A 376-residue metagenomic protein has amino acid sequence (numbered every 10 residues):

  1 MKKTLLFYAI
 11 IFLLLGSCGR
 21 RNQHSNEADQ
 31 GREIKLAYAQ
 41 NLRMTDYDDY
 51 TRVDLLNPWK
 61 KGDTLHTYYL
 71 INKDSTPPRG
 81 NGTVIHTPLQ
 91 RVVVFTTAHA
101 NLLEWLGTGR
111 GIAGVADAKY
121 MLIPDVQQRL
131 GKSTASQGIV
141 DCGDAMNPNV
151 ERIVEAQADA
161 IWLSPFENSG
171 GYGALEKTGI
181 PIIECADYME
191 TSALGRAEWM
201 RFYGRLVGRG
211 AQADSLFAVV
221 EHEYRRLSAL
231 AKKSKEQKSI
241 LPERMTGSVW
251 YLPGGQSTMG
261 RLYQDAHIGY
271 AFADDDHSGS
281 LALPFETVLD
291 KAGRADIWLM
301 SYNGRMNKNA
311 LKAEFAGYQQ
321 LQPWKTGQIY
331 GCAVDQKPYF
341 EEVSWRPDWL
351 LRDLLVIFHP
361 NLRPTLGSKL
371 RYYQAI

Functional and structural regions predicted by a protein language model:
M1-N26, L354: Bacterial Sec-dependent N-terminal signal peptides
C18-A100, Q212-L241, K325, P338 (+2 more regions): Bacterial Sec-exported substrate-binding components of ABC uptake systems
T51, L55, W59-T64, Y69-V154 (+1 more regions): A short, structured surface patch at a secondary-structure boundary
G82, T87-R91, N101-L102, G138-D144 (+6 more regions): Second-shell loop/turn segments in exported
T96, E190-S215, M300-I376: Structured C-terminal subdomain patch of bacterial secreted/periplasmic proteins
H99, V115-V126, N168-G170, A186-W199 (+1 more regions): Extracytoplasmic ligand-binding site segments that recognize negatively charged/polar headgroups
G143-P148, W162-S169, E190-A197, A211-D214 (+4 more regions): Soluble non-cytosolic domains of exported or imported proteins
H222-K312: Flexible, glycine-rich surface segments
